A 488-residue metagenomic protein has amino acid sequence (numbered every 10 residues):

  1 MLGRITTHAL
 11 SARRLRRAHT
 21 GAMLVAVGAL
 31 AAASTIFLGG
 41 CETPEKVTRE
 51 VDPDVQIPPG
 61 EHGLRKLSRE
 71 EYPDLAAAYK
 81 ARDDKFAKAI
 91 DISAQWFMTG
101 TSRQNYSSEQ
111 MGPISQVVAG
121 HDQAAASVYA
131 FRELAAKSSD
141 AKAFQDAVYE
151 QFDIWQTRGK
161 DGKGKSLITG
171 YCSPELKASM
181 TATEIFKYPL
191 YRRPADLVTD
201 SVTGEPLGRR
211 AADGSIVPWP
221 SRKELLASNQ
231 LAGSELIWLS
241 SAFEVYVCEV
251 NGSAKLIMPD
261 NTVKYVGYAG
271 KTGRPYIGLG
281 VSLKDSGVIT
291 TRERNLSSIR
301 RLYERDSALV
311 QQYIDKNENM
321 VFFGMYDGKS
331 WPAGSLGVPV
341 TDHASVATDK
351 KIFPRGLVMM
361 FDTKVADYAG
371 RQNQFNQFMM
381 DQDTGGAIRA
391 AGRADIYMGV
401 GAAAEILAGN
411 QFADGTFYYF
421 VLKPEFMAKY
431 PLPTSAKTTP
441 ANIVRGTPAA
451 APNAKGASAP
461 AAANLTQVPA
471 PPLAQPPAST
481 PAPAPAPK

Functional and structural regions predicted by a protein language model:
M1-A18: N-terminal secretory signal peptides that target proteins for export/translocation
G3-I5, T99, D362-D367: Short regulatory "switch" loops immediately downstream of catalytic or recognition motifs within protein catalytic
R17, A22-L30: Small-residue packing motifs within transmembrane alpha-helices
F37-G40: C-terminal motif of bacterial Sec signal peptides marking the signal peptidase cleavage site
E42, G328-P477, P483-K488: C-terminal soluble interaction/assembly domains
E42-T48: Bacterial lipoprotein signal-peptidase II cleavage site
V55-D327, W331-V338, K488: Secretory/export targeting leaders with adjacent low-complexity proregions
